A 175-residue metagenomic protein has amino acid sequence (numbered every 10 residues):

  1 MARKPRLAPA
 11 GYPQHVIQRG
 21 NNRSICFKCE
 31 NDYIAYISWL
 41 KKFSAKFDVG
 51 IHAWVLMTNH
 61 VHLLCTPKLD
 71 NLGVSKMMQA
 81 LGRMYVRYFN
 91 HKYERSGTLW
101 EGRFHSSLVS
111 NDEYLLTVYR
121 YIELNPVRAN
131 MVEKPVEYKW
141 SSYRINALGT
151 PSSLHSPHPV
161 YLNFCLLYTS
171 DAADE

Functional and structural regions predicted by a protein language model:
M1-H155: Short catalytic/metal-binding and nucleic-acid-binding patches
H155-P157, N163-L166: C-terminal edge-of-domain segments
Y168-E175: Conserved small/polar residues in nucleotide/adenosyl-binding loops
